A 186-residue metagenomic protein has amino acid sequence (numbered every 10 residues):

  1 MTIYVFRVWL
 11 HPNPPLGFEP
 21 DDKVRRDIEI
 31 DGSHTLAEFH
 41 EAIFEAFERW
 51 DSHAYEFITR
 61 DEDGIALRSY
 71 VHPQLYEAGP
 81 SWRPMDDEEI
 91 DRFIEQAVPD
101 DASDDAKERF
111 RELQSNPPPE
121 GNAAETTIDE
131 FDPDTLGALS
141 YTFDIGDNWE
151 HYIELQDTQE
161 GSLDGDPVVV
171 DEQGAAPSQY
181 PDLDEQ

Functional and structural regions predicted by a protein language model:
M1-Q186: Short linear regulatory motifs enriched in tryptophan with gly/pro/ser
